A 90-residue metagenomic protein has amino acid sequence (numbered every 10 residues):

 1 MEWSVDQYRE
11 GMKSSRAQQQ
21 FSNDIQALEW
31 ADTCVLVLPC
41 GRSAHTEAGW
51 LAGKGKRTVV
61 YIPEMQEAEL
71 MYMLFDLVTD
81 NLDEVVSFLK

Functional and structural regions predicted by a protein language model:
M1-K90: Conserved catalytic or regulatory cores that recognize and/or transform ribose-phosphate-containing ligands
